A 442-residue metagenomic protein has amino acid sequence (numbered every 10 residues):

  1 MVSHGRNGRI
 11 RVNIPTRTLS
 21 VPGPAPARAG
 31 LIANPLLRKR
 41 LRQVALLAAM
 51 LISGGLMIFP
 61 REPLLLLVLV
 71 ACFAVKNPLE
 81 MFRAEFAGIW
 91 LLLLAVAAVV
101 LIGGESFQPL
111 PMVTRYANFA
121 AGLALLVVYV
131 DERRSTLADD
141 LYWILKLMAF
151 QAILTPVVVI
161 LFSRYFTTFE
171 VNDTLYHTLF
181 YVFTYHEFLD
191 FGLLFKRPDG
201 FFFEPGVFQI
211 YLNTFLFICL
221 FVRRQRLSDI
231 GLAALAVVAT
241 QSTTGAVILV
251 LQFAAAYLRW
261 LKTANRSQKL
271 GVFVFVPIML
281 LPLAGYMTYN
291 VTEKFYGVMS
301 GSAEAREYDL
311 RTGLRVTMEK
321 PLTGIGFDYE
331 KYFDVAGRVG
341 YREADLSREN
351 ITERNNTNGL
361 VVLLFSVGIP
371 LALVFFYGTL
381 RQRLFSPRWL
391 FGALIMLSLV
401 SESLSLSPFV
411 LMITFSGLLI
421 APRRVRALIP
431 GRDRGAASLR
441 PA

Functional and structural regions predicted by a protein language model:
R42-L56, L69-V127, F150, L154 (+1 more regions): N-terminal hydrophobic segments of proteins, predominantly signal-anchor/transmembrane helices of inner/organellar
L66-V75, L390-A442: Transmembrane alpha-helices of multi-pass inner-membrane enzymes
I89-L93, L126-Y176: Interfacial loop-to-transmembrane-helix boundary motif in multi-pass membrane proteins
A98-E105, V157-S163, Y257-M299: A membrane-periplasm/extracellular boundary helix in multi-pass inner-membrane enzymes that assemble envelope glycans
Y142-F166, D190-Q241, I248-L258: Alpha-helical transmembrane segments of multi-pass inner-membrane proteins
I153-F202, M318, V335-I351: Membrane-interfacial helix-loop-helix modules of multi-pass inner-membrane proteins that assemble, modify, or transport
F253-L258, Q268, L360-S398: Hydrophobic transmembrane alpha-helices and their immediate junctions
E293-V367: Long extracytoplasmic/lumenal interhelical loops at the membrane interface of multi-pass membrane proteins
